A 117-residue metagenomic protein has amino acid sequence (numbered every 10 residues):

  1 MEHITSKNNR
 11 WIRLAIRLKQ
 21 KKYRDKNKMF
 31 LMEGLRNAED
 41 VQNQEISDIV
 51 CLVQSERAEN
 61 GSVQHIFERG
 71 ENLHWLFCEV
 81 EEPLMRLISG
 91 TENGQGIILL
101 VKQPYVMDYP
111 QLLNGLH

Functional and structural regions predicted by a protein language model:
M1-F67: Boundary-proximal intrinsically disordered activation/regulatory segments immediately upstream of a helical core
L18, L100-K102: Generic beta-structure capping elements
L35, V63-Q64, Y105-L112: A short, well-structured juxtamembrane/interface segment
N43, A58, N72, E81-P83 (+3 more regions): RNA substrate-binding interface of SAM-dependent RNA methyltransferases
S47-I49, H74, G94: A general structural motif
F67-E68, T91-I97: Short, surface-exposed amphipathic charged segments that create phosphate/polyanion-binding patches used for binding
